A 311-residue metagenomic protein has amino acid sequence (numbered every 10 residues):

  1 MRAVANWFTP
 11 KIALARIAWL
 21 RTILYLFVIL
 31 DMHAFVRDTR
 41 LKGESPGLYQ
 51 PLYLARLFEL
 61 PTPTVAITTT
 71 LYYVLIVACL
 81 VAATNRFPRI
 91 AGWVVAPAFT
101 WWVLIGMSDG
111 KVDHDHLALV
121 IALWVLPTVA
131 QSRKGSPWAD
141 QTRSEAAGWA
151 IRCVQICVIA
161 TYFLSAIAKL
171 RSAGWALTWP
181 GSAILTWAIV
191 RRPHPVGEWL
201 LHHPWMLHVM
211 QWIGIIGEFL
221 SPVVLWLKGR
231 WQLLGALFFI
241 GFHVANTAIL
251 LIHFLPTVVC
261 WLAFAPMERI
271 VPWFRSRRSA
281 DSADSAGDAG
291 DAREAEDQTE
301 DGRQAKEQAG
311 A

Functional and structural regions predicted by a protein language model:
M1-A311: Alpha-helical membrane-anchoring segments
